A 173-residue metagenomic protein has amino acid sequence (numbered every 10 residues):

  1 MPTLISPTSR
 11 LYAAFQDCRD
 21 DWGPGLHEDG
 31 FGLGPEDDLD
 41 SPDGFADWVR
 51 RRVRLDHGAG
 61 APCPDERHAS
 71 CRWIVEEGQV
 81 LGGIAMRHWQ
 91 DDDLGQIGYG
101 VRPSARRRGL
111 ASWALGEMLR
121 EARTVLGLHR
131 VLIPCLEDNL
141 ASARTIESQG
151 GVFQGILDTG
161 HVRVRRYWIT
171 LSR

Functional and structural regions predicted by a protein language model:
M1-Q96, G100-P103, E121, V125 (+1 more regions): GNAT-family acyltransferases
Y12, R108, L140: Loop/helix-junction capping segments adjacent to catalytic residues or to phosphate/diphosphate-binding pockets
H27, W113, R130-V131, Q154: A local structural micro-motif
Y99-V101, R107-A122, A143-S148: Conserved acetyl-CoA-binding loop-helix of GNAT-fold acetyltransferases
E117, P134-C135, D158: Proline- and acidic/polar-enriched loop/turn elements at helix boundaries
A122-P134: Conserved GNAT acetyl-CoA-binding A-motif
I133-A143: Conserved beta-strand-loop-alpha-helix junction that forms the acyl-donor binding cleft
